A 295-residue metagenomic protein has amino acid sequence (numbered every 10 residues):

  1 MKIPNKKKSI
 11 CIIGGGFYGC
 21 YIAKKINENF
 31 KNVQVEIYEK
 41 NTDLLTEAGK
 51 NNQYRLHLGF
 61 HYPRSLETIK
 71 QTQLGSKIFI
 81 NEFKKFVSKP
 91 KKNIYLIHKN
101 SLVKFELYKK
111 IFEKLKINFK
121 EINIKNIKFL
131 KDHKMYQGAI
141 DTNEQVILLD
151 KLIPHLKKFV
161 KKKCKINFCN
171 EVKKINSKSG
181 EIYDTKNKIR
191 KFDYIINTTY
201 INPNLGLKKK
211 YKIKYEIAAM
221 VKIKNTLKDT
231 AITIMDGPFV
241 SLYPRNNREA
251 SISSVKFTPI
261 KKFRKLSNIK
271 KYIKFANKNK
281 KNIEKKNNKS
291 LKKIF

Functional and structural regions predicted by a protein language model:
I3-Y18: Beta1/beta-strand and adjacent pyrophosphate-binding region of the FAD-binding site in flavoprotein oxidoreductases
N27-K50: Glycine-rich FAD pyrophosphate-binding loop
L45, F192-D236, R245-E249, K261: Central helical "cap/lid" subdomain
Q53-Y136: Dinucleotide-binding Rossmann-like beta1-alpha1 core, especially the glycine-rich loop that anchors the ADP
P63, K70, I97-F105, G138-K158 (+1 more regions): Short beta-strand to alpha-helix junction loop
K165-E181: A conserved short coil-to-beta-strand element within the FAD-binding core of flavoproteins
M235-F295: Active-site lid/adjacent beta-loop-alpha segment flanking the redox-cofactor pocket in flavoenzymes
